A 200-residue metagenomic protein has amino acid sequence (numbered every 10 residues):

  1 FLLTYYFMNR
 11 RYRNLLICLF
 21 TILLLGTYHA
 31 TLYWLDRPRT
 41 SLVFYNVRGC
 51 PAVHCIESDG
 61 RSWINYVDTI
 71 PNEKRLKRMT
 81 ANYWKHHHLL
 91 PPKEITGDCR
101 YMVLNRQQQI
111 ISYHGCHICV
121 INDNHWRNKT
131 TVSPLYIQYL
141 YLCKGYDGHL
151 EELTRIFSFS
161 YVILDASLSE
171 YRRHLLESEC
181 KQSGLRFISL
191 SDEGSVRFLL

Functional and structural regions predicted by a protein language model:
F1-Y45, A52, E57-S58: Transmembrane helix-bundle segments that form internal channels/tunnels in multi-pass membrane proteins, characterized
L35-R37, N46-V47, P134, I156: A structural signal for short secondary-structure junctions
R39, R48, L104-R106: Extracytoplasmic
H54-L200: Extracytosolic and intramembrane catalytic regions of membrane-associated proteins in envelope/secretory systems
